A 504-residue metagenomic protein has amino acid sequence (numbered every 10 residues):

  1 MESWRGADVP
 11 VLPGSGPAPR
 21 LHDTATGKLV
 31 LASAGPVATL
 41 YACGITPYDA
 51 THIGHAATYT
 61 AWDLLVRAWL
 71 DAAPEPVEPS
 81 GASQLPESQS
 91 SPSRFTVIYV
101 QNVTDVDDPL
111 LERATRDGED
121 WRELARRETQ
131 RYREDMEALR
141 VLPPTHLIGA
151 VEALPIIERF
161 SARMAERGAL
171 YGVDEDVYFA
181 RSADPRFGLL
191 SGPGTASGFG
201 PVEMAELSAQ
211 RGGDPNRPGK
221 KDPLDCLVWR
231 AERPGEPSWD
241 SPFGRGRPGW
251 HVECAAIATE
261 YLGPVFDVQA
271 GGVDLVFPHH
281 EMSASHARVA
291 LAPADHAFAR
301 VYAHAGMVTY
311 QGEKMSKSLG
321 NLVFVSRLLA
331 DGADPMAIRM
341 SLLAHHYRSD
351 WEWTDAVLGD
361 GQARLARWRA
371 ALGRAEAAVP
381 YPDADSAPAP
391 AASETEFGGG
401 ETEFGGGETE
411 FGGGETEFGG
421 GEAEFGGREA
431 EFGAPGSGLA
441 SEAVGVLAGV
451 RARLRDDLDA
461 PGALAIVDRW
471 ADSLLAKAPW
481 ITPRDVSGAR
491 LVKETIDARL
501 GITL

Functional and structural regions predicted by a protein language model:
M1-T51, Y59, D63, S83 (+6 more regions): Alpha-helical recognition segments enriched in aromatics with Gly/Pro capping that present substrate-recognition
S33-D49, A56-A138: N-terminal, positively charged nucleic-acid-binding surface of large information/translation enzymes
H52, V97, P144-I148, Q269-G271: Short catalytic-loop micro-motif centered on adjacent basic/acidic residues
D71-V97, D184-Q210, L291-A297, P380-L439 (+1 more regions): Intrinsically disordered, low-complexity coil segments
V103-D108, Y132, L142-I157, D174-D184 (+1 more regions): Short, glycine/charge-rich beta-strand/loop segments that flank catalytic centers and engage negatively charged groups
D117, D135-V141, I157-E166: Active-site-adjacent, His/Asp/Glu-enriched structural segments that form or flank metal-binding and acid/base networks
R127-L142, H146, A258-G263: CE4/NodB-like, metal-dependent polysaccharide N-deacetylase domain that modifies extracellular/periplasmic N-acetylated
V308, K317-G400, F404, F411 (+2 more regions): Conserved nucleotide- and phosphate/pyrophosphate-binding catalytic cores in adenylate/nucleotidyl-handling enzymes
